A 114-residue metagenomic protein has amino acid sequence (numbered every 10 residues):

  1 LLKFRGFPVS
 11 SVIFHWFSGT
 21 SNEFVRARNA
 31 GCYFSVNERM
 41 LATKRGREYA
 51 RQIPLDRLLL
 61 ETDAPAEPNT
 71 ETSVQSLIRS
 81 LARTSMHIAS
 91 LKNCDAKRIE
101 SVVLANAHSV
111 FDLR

Functional and structural regions predicted by a protein language model:
L1-A30, M40-I53, E67-R79, N93-K97 (+1 more regions): Divalent metal-binding pocket/active-site signature
L2-K3, D56, A105, R114: Compositionally biased amphipathic helical and low-complexity segments enriched in hydrophobic
V12-H15, F34-V36, L58-T62: Hydrophobic faces of well-ordered beta-strands that scaffold small-molecule active sites in alpha/beta enzyme cores
F34, A66, S109: Active-site micro-motifs of SAM-dependent methyltransferase domains
F34-N37, T72, H87: Conserved short-loop catalytic and cofactor-binding motifs
I78-R114: Mid-to-C-terminal alpha-helical segments outside catalytic/metal-binding sites
